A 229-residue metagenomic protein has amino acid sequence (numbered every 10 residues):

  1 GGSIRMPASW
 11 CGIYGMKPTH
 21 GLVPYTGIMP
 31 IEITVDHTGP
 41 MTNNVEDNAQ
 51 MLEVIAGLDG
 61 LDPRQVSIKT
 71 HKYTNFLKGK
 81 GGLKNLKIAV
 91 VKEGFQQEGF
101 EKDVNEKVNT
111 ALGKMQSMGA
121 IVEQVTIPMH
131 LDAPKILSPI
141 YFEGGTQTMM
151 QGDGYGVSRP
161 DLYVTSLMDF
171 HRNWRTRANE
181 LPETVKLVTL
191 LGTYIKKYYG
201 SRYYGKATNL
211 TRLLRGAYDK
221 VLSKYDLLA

Functional and structural regions predicted by a protein language model:
G1-I55: Short glycine/serine-rich loop segments
V54-A229: Amidase signature
